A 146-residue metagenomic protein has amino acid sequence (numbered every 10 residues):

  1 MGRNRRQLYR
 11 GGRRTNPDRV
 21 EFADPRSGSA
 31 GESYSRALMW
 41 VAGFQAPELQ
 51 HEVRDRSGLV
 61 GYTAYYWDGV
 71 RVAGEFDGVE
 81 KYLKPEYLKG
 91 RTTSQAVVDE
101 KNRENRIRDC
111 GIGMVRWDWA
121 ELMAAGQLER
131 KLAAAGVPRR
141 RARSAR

Functional and structural regions predicted by a protein language model:
M1-R146: Surface segments flanking catalytic/ligand-binding clefts of nucleic-acid enzymes
